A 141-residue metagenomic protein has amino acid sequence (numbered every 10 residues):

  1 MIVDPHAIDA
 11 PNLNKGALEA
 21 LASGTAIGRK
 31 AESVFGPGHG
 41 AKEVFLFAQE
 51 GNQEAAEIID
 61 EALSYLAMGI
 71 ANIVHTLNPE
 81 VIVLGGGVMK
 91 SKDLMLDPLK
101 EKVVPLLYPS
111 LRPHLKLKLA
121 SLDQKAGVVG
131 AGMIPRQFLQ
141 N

Functional and structural regions predicted by a protein language model:
I2-N141: ATP-binding/phosphotransfer module of carbohydrate and carboxylate kinases, centering on a glycine-rich
